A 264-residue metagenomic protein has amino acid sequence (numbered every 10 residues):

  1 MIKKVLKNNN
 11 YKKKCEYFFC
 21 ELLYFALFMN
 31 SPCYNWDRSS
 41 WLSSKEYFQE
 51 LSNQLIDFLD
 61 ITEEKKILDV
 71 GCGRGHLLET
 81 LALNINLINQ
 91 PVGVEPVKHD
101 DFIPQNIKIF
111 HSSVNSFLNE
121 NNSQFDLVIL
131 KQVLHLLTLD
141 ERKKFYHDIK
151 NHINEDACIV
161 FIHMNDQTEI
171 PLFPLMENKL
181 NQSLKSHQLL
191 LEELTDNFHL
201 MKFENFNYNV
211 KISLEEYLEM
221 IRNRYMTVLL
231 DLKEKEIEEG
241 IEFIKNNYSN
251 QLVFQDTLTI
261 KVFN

Functional and structural regions predicted by a protein language model:
I2-L6, Y11-D60, H76: Conserved class I S-adenosyl-L-methionine
E64-G73: Conserved class I S-adenosyl-L-methionine
R74-F117: Class I SAM-dependent methyltransferase SAM/SAH-binding core
I129: A conserved beta-strand element that flanks and buttresses the S-adenosyl-L-methionine
K143-E155: A short glycine-rich, Lys/Arg-flanked "PGG" loop and its adjoining helix->strand segment in the class I
C158-K185: Conserved class I S-adenosyl-L-methionine
S183-N197: Short alpha-helix
K202-N264: Conserved Class I S-adenosyl-L-methionine
